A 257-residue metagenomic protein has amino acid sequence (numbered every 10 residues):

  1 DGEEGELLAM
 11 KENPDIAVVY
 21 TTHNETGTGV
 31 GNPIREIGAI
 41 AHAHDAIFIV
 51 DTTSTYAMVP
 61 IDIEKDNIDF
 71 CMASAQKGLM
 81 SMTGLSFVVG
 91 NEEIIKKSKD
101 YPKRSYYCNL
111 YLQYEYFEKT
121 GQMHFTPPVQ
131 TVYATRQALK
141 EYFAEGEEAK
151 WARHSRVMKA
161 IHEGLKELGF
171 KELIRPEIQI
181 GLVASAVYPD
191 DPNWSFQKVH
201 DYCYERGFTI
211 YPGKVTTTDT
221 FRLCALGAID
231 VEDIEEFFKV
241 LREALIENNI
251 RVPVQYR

Functional and structural regions predicted by a protein language model:
G2-T53, A57, F70: Active-site phosphate-binding strand-loop segment of PLP-dependent enzymes
F48-I49, E172, I210: Hydrophobic beta-strand scaffold residues
E64-Q76: Conserved active-site segment immediately N-terminal to the catalytic lysine that forms the internal aldimine
Q76-E163, E167: Active-site C-terminal subdomain of aminotransferase-like
K171-Y202: Conserved PLP-binding catalytic core of the aspartate aminotransferase-like
R206-R222: Conserved PLP cofactor-binding pocket of PLP-dependent enzymes
F221-R257: PLP-dependent enzyme catalytic core of the Aspartate aminotransferase-like
